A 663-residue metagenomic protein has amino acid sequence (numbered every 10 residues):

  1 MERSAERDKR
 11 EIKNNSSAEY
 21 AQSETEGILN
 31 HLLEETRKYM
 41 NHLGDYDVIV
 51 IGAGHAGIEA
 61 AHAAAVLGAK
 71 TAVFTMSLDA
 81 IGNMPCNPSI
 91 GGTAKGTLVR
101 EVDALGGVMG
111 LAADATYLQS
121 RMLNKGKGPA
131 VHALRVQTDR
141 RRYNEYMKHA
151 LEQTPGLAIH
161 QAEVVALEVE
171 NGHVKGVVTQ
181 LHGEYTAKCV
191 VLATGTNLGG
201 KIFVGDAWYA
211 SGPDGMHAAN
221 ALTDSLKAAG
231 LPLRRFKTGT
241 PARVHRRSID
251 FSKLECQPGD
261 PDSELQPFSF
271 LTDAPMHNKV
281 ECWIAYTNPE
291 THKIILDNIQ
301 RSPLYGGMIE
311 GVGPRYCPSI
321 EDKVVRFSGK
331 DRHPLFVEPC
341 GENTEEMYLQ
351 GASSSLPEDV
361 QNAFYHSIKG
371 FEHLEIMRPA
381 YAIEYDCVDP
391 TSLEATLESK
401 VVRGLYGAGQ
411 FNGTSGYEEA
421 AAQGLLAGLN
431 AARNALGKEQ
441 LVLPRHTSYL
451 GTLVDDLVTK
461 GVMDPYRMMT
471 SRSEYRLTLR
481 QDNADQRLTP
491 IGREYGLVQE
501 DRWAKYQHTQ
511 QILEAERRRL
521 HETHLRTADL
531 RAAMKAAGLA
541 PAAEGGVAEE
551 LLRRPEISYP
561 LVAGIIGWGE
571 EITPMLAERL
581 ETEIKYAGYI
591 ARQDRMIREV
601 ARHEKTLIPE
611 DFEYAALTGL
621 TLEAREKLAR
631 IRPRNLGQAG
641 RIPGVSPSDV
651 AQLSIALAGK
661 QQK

Functional and structural regions predicted by a protein language model:
L43-G54: Beta1/beta-strand and adjacent pyrophosphate-binding region of the FAD-binding site in flavoprotein oxidoreductases
G57: N-terminal Rossmann-fold NAD(P) dinucleotide-binding loop
A60-A166, E170, L181, A193-A210 (+3 more regions): Conserved N-terminal/central alpha/beta ligand/cofactor-binding core
S77, M122, T223-N362, T459-A532 (+2 more regions): An anion/pyrophosphate-binding glycine-rich loop and adjacent beta-alpha core in soluble alpha-beta enzymes
Q180-C189: Core beta-strand elements of the Rossmann-like FAD/NAD(P) dinucleotide-binding domain in flavoenzyme oxidoreductases
Y348-T414, V442-D455, T573-K627, R632: A glycine-rich dinucleotide-binding beta-alpha-beta segment and adjacent secondary-structure elements that constitute
A421-L441: Internal hydrophobic alpha-helix adjacent to the cofactor/substrate pocket in enzyme cavities
R472, T478-R480, A484, T489-A651 (+1 more regions): Extended, charge-enriched "interface" segments that sit outside catalytic cores
